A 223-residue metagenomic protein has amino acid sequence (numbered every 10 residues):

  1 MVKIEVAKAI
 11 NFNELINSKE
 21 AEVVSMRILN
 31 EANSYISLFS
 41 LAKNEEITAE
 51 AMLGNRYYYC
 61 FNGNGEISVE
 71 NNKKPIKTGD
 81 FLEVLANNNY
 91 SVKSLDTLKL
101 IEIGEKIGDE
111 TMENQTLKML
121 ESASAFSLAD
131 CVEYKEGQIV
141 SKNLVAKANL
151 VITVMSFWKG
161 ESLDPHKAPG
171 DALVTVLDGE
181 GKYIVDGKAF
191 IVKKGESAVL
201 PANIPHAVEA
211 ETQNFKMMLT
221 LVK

Functional and structural regions predicted by a protein language model:
M1-N33, K77-T78, T97-K99, K106-N149: A short, N-terminal "cap"/entry segment at the start of jelly-roll beta-barrel domains of the cupin/DSBH fold
A21-V24, Y35-M52, G137-S141, V151-A168 (+1 more regions): Conserved short histidine dyad/triad with adjacent acidic residue
A32, S68-N72, L95, I184-K188 (+1 more regions): Short strand-coil-strand connectors
L53-E70, P169-D186: Glycine- and acidic-residue-biased ligand/ion/polar-headgroup-sensing regions
F61-N62, K77-T78, D96, L177-D178 (+1 more regions): A cytosolic small-molecule/anion-sensing beta-strand core signal
N71-N87, D186-N203: Short acidic-glycine-tyrosine-enriched beta hairpin
A86-T111, A202-K223: Ligand-binding loop in jelly-roll beta-barrel domains
